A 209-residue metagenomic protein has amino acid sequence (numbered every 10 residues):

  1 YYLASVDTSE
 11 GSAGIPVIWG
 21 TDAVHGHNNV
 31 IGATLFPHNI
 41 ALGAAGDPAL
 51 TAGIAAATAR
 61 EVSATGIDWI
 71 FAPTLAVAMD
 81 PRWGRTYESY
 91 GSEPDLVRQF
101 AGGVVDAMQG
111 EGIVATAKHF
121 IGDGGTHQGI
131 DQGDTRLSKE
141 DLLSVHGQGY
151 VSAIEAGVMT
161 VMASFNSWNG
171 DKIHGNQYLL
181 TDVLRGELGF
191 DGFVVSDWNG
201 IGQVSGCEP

Functional and structural regions predicted by a protein language model:
Y1-P209: Glycoside hydrolase catalytic-domain context in secreted enzymes
